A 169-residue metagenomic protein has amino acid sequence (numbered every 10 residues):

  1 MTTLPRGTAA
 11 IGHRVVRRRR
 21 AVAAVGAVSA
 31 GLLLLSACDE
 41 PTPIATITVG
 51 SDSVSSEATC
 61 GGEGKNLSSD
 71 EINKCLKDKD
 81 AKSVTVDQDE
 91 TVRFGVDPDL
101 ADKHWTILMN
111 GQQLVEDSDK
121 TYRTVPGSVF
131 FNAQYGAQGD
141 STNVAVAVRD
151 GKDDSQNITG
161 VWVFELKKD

Functional and structural regions predicted by a protein language model:
L4-V25: Bacterial N-terminal signal peptides that target proteins for export
L33-A37: C-terminal motif of bacterial Sec signal peptides marking the signal peptidase cleavage site
C38-T42: Bacterial signal peptide processing site
I44, T91, D102-T106: Exposed beta-strand and adjacent loop surfaces of beta-rich binding modules that mediate intermolecular recognition
E57, G61-V86: N-terminal edge beta-strand
D87-D99: Beta-strand cores of secreted/periplasmic/IMS beta-sandwich domains, seen most often in copper-related folds
R93-G95, W105-D169: Extracytosolic low-complexity repeat regions of secreted or lipid-anchored proteins
